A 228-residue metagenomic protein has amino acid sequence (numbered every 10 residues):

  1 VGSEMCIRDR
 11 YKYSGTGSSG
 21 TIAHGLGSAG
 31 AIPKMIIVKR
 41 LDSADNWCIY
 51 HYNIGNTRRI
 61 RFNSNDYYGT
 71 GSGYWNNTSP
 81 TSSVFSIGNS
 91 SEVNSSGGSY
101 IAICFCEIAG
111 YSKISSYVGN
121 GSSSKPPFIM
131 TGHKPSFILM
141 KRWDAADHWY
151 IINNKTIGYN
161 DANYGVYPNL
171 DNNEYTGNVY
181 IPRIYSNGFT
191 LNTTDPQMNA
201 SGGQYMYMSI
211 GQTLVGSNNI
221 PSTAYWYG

Functional and structural regions predicted by a protein language model:
V1-I7: Short, small-residue-biased leader/transition segments that mark boundaries at the very start of proteins
R8-Y52, I103, M130, L214-G228: GGW-centered surface loops in extracellular recognition modules
K12-G30, N89-N94, S116-G132, Q197: Surface-exposed ligand/attachment interfaces on beta-rich extracellular proteins
L26-S43, P127-T156, S209: Beta-rich globular "head" domains
R40-D45, I54-T57, Y67, I108-G110 (+3 more regions): Acidic glycine-/aspartate-rich tracts in secreted/extracellular proteins
H51-G98, N153-S201: Contiguous ligand/interfacial binding patches
V93-E107, M198-V215: Extended Gly/Ser/Thr-rich low-complexity repeat segments, especially those forming or decorating extracellular
M130-A145, R183-Q212: Extracellular low-complexity, Gly/Ser/Thr-rich intrinsically disordered linkers and protease-sensitive activation/hinge
